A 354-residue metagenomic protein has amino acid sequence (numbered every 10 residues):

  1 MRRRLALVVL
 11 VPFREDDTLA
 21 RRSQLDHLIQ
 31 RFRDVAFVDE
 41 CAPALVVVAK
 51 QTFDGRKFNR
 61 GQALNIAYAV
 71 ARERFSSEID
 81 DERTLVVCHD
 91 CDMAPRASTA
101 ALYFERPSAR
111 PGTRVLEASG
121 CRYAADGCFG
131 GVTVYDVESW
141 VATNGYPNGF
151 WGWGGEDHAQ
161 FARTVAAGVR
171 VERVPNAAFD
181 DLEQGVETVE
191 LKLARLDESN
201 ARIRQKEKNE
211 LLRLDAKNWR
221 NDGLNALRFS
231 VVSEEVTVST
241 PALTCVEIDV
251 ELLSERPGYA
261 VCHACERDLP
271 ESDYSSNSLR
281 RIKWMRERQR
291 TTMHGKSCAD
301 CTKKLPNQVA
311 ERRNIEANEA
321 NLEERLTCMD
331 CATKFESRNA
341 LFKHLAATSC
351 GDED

Functional and structural regions predicted by a protein language model:
R2, D16, Q24-A42: Short, acidic, metal-binding catalytic loop of nucleotide-sugar glycosyltransferases
R22, D26, D39-R83: Active-site-proximal specificity loops/subdomain of glycosyltransferases
L28, G152, H158-P257: C-terminal catalytic/acceptor-binding lobe
S76-R96: Short beta-strand-to-loop acidic/aromatic patch adjacent to the donor-nucleotide binding site
R96-R122: Conserved donor-nucleotide/metal-binding helix-loop-beta segment in metal-dependent transferases, i.e., the alpha-helix
E117-Y135, A142, G152: A recurrent flexible, glycine/aromatic-enriched loop bordering the glycosyltransferase active site that acts as
H263, R325-E336: N-terminal C2H2 zinc-finger "knuckle"
R281, R313-T327, R338-D354: C-terminal recognition-helix end and immediately following basic linker of small zinc-binding "finger" domains
